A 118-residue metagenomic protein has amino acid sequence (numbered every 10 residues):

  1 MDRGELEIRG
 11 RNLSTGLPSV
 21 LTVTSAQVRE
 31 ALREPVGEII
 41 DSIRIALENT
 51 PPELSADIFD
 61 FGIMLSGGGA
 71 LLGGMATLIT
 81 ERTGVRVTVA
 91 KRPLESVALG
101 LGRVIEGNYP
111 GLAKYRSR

Functional and structural regions predicted by a protein language model:
M1-R118: Helical "lid/coupling" subdomains associated with nucleotide-phosphate turnover
